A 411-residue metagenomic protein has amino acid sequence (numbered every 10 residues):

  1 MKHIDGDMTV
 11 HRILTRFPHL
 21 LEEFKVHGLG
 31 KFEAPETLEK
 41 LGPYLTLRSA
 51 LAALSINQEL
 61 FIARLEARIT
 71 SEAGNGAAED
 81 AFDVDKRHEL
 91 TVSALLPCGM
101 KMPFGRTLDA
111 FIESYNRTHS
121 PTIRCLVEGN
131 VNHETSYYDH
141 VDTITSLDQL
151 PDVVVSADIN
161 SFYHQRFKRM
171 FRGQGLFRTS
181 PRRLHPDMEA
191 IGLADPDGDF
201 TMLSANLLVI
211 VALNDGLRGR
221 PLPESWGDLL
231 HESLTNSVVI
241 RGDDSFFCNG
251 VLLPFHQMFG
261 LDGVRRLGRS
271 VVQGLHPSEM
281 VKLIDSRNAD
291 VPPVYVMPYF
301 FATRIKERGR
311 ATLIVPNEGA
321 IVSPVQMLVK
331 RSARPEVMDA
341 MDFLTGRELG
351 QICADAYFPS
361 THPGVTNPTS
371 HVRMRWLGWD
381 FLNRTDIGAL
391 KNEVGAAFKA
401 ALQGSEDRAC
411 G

Functional and structural regions predicted by a protein language model:
A73-H164: Early extracytoplasmic/lumenal segment of secretory-pathway proteins
D80-K86, D142-T145, P151-V155, R178-V209: A structural signal for short loop-to-beta-strand junctions that line the ligand-binding cleft of periplasmic/secreted
S161-Y163, F247-V315: Ligand-binding pocket segment of bilobal, Venus flytrap-like solute-binding proteins
Q165-F177, L193-G198, T303-V315: Ligand-binding "clamshell"
A190-D195, R266-Q273, R308-R331: Periplasmic-binding protein-like
V209-G216, V322-P335, I352-A356: A bilobed periplasmic-binding-protein/Venus flytrap-type ligand-binding module shared by bacterial periplasmic
G227-C248, F255: Short loop->beta-strand "edge-of-pocket" segments that line small-molecule binding or catalytic clefts across diverse
S237-D243, L344-N367: Periplasmic-binding protein-like
